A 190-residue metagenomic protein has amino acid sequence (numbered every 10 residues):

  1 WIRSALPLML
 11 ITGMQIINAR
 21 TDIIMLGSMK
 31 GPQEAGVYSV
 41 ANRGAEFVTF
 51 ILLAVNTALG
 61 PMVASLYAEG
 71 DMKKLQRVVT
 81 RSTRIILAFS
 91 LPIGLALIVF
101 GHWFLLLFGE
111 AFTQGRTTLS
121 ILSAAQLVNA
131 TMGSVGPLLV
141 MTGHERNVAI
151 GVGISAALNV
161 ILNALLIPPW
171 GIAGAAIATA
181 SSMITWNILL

Functional and structural regions predicted by a protein language model:
W1-A19, M62, Y67-K74: Interhelical loop/hinge segments that connect adjacent transmembrane helices in multipass membrane
W1-S4, L8-I11, L26-E46, T113-R116 (+1 more regions): Interfacial/gating helices of multi-pass transporter permease domains
I2-M14, I85-F89, I121, G151 (+1 more regions): Alpha-helical transmembrane segments of MFS and MFS-like solute carriers/permeases
I16, R43-E46, G94, Q126 (+2 more regions): Residue-level recognition of pore/gate-forming positions within transmembrane alpha-helices of multi-pass
R20, M29-P32, M141-G143, P169 (+1 more regions): Helix-loop interface residues and adjacent transmembrane-helix termini in multi-pass membrane transporters, primarily
R20-L26, K30, L59, F100-F104: Hydrophobic/aromatic end-of-helix segments at the C-terminal termini of transmembrane alpha-helices
V37-G151: Specific pore-lining/lateral-gate transmembrane helices of multi-pass inner-membrane transport and insertion machines
L105, R146, G153-I188: Membrane-interface helix-loop junctions in multi-pass transport and translocation proteins
